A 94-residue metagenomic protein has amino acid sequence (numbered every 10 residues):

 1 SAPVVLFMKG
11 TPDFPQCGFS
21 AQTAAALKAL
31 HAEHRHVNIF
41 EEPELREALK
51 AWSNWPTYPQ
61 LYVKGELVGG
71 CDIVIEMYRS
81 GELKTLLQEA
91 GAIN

Functional and structural regions predicted by a protein language model:
S1-E33: Local sequence-structure signature of Cys/Sec-based thiol-disulfide redox active-site neighborhoods
P3-V5, W52-V63, G70-D72: Structural micro-motif
F7-K9, V37-E42, K64: Structured beta-strand/turn binding interfaces of compact recognition modules in eukaryotic regulators
P12, A48-W52: Small beta-barrel nucleic-acid-binding modules, principally OB-folds
K28-E47: Thiol-based oxidoreductase modules, predominantly thioredoxin-like and allied folds used for disulfide exchange
V63-N94: Non-catalytic, surface beta->alpha helical segment in thiol-disulfide oxidoreductase systems
